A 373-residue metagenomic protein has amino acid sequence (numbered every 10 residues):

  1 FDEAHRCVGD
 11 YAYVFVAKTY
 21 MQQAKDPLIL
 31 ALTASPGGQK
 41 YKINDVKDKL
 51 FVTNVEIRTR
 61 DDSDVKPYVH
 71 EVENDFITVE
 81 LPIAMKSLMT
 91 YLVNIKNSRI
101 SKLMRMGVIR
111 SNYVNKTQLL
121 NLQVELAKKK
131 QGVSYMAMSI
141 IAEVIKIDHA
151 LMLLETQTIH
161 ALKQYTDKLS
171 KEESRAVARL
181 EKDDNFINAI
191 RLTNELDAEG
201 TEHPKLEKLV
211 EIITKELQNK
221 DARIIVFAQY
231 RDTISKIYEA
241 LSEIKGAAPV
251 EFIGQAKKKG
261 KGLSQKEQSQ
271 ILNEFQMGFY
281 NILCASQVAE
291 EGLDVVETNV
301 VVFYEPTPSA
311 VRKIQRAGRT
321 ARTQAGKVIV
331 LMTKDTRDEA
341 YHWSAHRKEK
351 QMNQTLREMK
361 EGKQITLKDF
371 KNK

Functional and structural regions predicted by a protein language model:
F1-D45, V302: SF2 helicase catalytic motif II
A12, V16, K42-I43, V52-K66 (+2 more regions): Helicase motor interdomain insertion/brace
A24-L28, L50-T53, V72-N74, G246-A247 (+2 more regions): Short glycine-/polar-rich loops that comprise or flank the Walker A/P-loop and associated switch/sensor motifs
K25-L30, A222-R223, G278-I282, K327: Loop/turn-to-beta-strand initiation segments
L28, P36, A317-K348: Conserved segment of the helicase C-terminal RecA-like domain
L81, L331-K373: Non-catalytic, charged low-complexity extensions flanking SF2 helicase motor domains
R223-F227, T233-Q287: Conserved helicase ATPase core of P-loop NTP-dependent helicases/translocases
G254-K258, Y280-N281, Q287-T323, K334-D335: Conserved RecA-like helicase motor core of SF1/SF2 enzymes
